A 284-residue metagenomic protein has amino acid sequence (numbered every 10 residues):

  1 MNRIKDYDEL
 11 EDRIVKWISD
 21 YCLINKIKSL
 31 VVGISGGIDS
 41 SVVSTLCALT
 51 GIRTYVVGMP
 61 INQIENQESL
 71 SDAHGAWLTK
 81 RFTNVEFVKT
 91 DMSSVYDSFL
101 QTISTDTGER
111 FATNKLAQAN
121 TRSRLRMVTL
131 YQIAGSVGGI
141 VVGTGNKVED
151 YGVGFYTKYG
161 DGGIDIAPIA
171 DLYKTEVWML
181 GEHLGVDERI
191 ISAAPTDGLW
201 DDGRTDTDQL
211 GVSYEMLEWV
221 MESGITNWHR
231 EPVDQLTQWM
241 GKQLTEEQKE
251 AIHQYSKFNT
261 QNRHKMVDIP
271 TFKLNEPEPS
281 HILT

Functional and structural regions predicted by a protein language model:
M1-V32, T45-Y55, N62-N66, A73-V95 (+4 more regions): ATP/NTP-dependent adenylation/nucleotidyl-transfer catalytic domains that generate, transfer, or process NMP-activated
G37: Conserved G/P- and acidic residue-centered "switch" motifs that form tight phosphate/ATP-binding loops in soluble
S40: Catalytic nucleophile loop
L125, T129: His/acidic metal-ligating clusters that form di-metal
